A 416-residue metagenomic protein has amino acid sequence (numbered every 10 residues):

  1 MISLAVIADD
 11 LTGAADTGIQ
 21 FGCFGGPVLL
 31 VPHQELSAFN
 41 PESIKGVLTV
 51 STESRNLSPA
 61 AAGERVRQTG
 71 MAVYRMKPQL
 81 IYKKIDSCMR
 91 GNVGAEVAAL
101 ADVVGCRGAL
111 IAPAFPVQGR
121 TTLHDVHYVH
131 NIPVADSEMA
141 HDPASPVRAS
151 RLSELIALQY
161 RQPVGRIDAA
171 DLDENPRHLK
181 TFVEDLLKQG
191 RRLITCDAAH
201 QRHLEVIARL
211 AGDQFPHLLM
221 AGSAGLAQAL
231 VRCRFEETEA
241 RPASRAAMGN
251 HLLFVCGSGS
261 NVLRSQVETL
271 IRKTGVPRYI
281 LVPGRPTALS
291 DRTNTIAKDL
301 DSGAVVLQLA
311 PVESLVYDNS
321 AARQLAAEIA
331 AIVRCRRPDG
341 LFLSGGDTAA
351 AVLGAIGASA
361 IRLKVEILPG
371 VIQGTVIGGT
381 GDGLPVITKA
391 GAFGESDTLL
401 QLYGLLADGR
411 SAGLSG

Functional and structural regions predicted by a protein language model:
M1-S3, P27, G46, A62 (+3 more regions): Cap/lid and interdomain-hinge subdomains that line or gate substrate/regulatory clefts in soluble alpha/beta enzymes
I2-I44, E64, A112-V117: N-terminal basic/disordered segments at the start of proteins
T17-I19, N92-E96, R120-Y128, H178-L179 (+5 more regions): Short acidic, glycine/serine/threonine-rich loops at helix termini
Q34-S37, N56-A72: Glycine-rich, highly charged phosphate/nucleotide-binding loops
G46-S54, L300, T375-S411: A structural-propensity feature for long, helix-poor, extended segments
H130-R292: Conserved, well-structured core segments that form the ligand-binding/active-site neighborhood of functional domains
L300-D347: C-terminal structural cap/anchor segments
P338, D347-T398: Conserved, well-ordered active-site substructure
